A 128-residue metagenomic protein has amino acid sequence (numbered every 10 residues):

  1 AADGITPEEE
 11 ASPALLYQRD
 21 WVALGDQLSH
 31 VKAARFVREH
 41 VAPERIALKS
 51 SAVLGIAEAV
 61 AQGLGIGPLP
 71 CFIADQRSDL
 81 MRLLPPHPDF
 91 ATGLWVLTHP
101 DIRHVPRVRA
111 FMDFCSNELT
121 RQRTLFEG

Functional and structural regions predicted by a protein language model:
A1-A2, L94-P106: A bilobed periplasmic-binding-protein/Venus flytrap-type ligand-binding module shared by bacterial periplasmic
A1-L94, N117-G128: C-terminal regulatory
R103-N117: Short amphipathic alpha-helical coupling segments at ligand-binding clamshell hinges and other catalytic/signaling
